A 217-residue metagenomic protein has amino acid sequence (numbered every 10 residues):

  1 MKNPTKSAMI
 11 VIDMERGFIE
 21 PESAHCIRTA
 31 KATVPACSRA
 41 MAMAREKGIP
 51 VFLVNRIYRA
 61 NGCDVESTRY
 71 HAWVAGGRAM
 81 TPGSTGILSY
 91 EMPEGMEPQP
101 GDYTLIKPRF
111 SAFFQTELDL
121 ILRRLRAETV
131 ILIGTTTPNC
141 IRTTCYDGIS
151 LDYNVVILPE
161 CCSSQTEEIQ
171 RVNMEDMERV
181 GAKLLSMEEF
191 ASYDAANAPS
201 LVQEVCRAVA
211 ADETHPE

Functional and structural regions predicted by a protein language model:
M1-A8, R39-K47, D64-V65, W73-E217: Active-site-adjacent betaalpha module
M9-M14: N-terminal nucleotide-binding beta1-loop-alpha1 segment
G17-P21: Short acidic, Gly/Ser-rich segments with clustered Asp/Glu that frequently serve as metal-coordination loops in enzyme
S23-A30: Short glycine-enriched, charge-decorated loop/helix-capping segments at active-site entrances that position
I49-R56, N61-G62, L158: Short beta-strand segments at enzyme active-site cores
